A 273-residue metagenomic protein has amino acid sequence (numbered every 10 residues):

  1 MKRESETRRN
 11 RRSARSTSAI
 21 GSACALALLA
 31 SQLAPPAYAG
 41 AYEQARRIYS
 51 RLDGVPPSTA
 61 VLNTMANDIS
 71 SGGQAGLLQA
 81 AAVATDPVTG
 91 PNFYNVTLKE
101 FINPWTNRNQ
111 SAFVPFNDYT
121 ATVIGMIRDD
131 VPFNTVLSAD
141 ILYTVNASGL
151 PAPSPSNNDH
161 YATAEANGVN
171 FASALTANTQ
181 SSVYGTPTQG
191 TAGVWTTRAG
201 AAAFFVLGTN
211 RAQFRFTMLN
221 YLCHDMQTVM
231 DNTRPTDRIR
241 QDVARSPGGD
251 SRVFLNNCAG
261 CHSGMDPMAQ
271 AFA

Functional and structural regions predicted by a protein language model:
M1-S16: N-terminal secretory signal peptides that target proteins for export/translocation
R15-L26: Sec-dependent N-terminal signal peptides
C24, E43-A45, S251-V253: Short hydrophobic "helix-edge" motifs at membrane interfaces and signal-peptide entry regions
L28-P36: C-terminal segment of classical bacterial N-terminal signal peptides
Y38-D68, V83: N-terminal module-boundary/linker segments of secreted carbohydrate-active enzymes
S70-L77: Short, charged, surface-exposed loops that flank catalytic or proteolytic processing sites
L78-M268: Extended surface/linker regions that mediate inter-domain or inter-protein docking in multi-component redox
A269-A273: Gly/Gly-Pro-rich "capping" loops immediately C-terminal to redox-active cysteine motifs in periplasmic/lumenal
